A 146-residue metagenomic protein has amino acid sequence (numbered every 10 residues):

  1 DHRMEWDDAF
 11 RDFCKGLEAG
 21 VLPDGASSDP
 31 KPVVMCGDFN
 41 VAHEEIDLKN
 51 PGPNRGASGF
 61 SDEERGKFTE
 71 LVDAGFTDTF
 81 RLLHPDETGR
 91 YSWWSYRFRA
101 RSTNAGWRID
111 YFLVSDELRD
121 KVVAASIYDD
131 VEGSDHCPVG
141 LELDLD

Functional and structural regions predicted by a protein language model:
D1-D146: Active-site regions of metal-assisted phosphoester/phosphodiester hydrolases, unifying DNase/endonuclease modules
